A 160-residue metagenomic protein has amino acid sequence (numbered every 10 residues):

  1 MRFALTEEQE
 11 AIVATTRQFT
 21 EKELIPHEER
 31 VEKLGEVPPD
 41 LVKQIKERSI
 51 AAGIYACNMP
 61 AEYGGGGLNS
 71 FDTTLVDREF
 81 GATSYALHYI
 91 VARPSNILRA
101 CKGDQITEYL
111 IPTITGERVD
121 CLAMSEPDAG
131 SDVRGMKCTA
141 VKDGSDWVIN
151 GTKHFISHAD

Functional and structural regions predicted by a protein language model:
M1-I12, A140: Intrinsic disorder at enzyme termini
E8-K22: A non-catalytic, amphipathic alpha-helix used as a structural packing/dimerization or gating element in enzyme scaffolds
I25-D160: Glycine-rich flavin
